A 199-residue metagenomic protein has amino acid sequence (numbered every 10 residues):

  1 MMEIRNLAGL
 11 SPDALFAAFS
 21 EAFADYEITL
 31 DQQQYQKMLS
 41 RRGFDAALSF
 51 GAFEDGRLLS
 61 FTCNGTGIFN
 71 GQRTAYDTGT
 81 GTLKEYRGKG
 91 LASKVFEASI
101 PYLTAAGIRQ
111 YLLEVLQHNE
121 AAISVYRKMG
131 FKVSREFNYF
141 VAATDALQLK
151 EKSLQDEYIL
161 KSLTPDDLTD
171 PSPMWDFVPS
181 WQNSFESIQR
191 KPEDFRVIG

Functional and structural regions predicted by a protein language model:
P12, F19, E27-D55, L59-T66 (+1 more regions): Active-site rim helix/loop that mediates acceptor-substrate recognition in acyltransferases
E27, Q32, K128-G199: Amide-forming acyltransferase catalytic core, primarily the GNAT-like/NAT-type and related acyltransferase folds
I68-T74: A short, polar/charged loop-to-alpha-helix boundary motif
G79-R87: A short, internal acetyl-CoA/4′-phosphopantetheine-binding micro-motif in the GNAT/acyltransferase core
R87, F96-T104: A conserved short alpha-helix in the GNAT/GCN5 acetyltransferase fold that borders and helps form the acetyl-CoA
K89, S93, R109, Q117-R135: Conserved active-site alpha-helix within GNAT-family acetyltransferase domains
L103-E114: Conserved GNAT acetyl-CoA-binding A-motif
